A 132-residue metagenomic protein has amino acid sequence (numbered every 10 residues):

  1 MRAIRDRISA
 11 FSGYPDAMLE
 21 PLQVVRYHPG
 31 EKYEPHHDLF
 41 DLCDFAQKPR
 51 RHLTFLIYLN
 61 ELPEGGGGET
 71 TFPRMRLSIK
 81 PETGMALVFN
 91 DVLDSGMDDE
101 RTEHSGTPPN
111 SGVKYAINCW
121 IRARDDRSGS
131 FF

Functional and structural regions predicted by a protein language model:
M1-F132: Fe(II)/2-oxoglutarate oxygenase catalytic core
